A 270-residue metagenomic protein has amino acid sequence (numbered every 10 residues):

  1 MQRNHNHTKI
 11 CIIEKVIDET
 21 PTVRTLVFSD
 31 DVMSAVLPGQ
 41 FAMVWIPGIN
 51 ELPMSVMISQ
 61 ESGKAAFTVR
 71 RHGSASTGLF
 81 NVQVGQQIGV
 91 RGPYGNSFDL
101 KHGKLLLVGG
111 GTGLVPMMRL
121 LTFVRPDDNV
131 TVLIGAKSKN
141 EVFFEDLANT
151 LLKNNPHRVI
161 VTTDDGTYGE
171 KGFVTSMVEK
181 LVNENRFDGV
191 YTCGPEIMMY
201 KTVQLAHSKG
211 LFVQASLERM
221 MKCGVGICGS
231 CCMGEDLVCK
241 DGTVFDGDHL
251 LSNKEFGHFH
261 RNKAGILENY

Functional and structural regions predicted by a protein language model:
Q2-Q86: Ferredoxin-reductase
K15, I58, V161-T163, A215 (+1 more regions): Structural signal for conserved beta-strand scaffold positions within catalytic alpha/beta enzyme cores
P47-E51, G92-S97, H258: Short, charged beta-turn/beta-strand-edge "cap" motif at the junction between a beta-strand and an adjacent loop
S74-E218, K222: FNR/FR-type flavoprotein reductase catalytic core
P116, E196-I197, E218-T243: Local cysteine-cluster metal-coordination motifs and their immediate loop/turn environment, predominantly Fe-S cluster
G234-D241, H249-Y270: Short Fe-S-cluster ligation motifs
